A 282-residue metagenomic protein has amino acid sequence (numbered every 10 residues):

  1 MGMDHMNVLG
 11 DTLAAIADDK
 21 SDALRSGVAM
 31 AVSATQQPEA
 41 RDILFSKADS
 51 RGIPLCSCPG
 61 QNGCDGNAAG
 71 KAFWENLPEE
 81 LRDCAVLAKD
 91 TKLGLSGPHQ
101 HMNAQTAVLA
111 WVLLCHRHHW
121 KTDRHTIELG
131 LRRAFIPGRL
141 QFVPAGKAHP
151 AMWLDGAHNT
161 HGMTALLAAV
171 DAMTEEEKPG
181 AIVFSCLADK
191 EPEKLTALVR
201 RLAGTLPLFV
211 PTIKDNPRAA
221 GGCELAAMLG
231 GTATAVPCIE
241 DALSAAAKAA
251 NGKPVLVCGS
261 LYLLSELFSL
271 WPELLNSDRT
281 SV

Functional and structural regions predicted by a protein language model:
M1-D4, A15, C84-P207: Nucleotide phosphate-binding/pyrophosphate-handling subdomain across enzymes that bind or process nucleotide phosphates
M1-G94, A104, V108-H125: Acidic, Mg2+-coordinating active-site environments of NTP-dependent enzymes
L9, L44, A110, L166 (+3 more regions): Hydrophobic packing residues within well-ordered alpha-helices of enzyme cores
A34-C56, D65-N67, H149-L154, L195-P254: C-terminal helical cap/extension that packs against the catalytic core of soluble nucleotide-cofactor enzymes
I213-N216, N276-V282: Short, flexible loop segments at boundaries between secondary-structure elements
A242-L274: A glycine-rich beta-strand to alpha-helix segment that forms a phosphate/ribose-binding loop at ligand/cofactor sites
